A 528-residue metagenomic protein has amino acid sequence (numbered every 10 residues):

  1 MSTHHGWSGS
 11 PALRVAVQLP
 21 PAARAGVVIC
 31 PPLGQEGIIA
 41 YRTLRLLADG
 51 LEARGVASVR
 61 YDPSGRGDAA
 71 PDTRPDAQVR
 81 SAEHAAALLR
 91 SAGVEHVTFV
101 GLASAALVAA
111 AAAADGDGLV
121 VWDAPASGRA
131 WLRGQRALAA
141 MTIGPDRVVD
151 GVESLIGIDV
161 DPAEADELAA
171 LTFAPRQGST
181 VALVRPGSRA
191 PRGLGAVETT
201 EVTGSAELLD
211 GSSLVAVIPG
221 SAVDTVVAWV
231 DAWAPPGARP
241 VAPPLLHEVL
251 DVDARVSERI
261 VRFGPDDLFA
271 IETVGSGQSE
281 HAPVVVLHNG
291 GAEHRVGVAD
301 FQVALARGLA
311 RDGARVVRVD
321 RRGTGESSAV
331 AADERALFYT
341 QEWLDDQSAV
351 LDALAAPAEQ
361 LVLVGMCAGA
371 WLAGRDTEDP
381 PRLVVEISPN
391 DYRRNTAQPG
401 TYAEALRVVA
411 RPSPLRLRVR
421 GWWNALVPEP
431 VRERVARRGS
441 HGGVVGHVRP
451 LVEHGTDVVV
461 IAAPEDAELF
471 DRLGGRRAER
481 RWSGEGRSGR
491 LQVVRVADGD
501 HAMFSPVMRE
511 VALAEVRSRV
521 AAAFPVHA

Functional and structural regions predicted by a protein language model:
M1-A25, G220, A228-P283, S505: N-terminal cap/lid segment of alpha/beta-hydrolase-fold proteins
S10, L19-P63, G275-D320: Short, surface-exposed "cap/lid" segments of acyl-processing enzymes
Q35-E36, R66, S127, E293-H294 (+4 more regions): Active-site loop signature of alpha/beta-hydrolase-fold enzymes
T43, D72-S91, D333-A356: Alpha/beta-hydrolase active-site loop
D62-R74, V319-L337: Glycine-rich "HGGG/HGxG" loop immediately N-terminal to the catalytic nucleophile of the alpha/beta-hydrolase
A92-S104, V108, A356-C367: Alpha/beta-hydrolase fold nucleophile elbow
A106-L119, A370-D379, V384: Short glycine-enriched nucleophile-adjacent loop and the immediately C-terminal alpha-helix near the catalytic center
G116-V227, W233, G237, D379-L513 (+1 more regions): The alpha/beta-hydrolase serine catalytic core
